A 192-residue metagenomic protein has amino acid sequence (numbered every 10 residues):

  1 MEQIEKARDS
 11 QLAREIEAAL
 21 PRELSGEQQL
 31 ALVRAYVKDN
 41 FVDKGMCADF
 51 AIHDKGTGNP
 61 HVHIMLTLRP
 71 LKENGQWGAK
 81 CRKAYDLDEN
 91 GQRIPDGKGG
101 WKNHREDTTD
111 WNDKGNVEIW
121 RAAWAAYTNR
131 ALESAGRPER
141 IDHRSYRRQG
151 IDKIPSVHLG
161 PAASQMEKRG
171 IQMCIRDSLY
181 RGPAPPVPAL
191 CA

Functional and structural regions predicted by a protein language model:
M1-E2, K6, I52-P60, T67-Q172 (+2 more regions): Single-stranded nucleic-acid nicking/binding segments centered on His-rich, glycine/basic loops
E2-E27, A31: Active-site acidic/histidine clusters and adjacent loop/turn architecture that either coordinate catalytic ions
Q11, F41-D43, T57: A cross-taxa feature marking solvent-exposed loop/turn segments within ectodomains of secreted and single-pass membrane
L20-C47, A123, Y127: A short, contiguous, amphipathic alpha-helix enriched in charged residues
Q28, N59, G182: Residues that form or flank phosphate/diphosphate-binding pockets in enzymes that use nucleotide phosphates
Q29, A35-Y36, F50, V62 (+1 more regions): Mobile, glycine-rich extracellular loop/lid and propeptide segments that shape or gate substrate/ligand access
K44-A48, N59-V62: Short glycine-/polar-rich loops that comprise or flank the Walker A/P-loop and associated switch/sensor motifs
G182-P188: Compositionally biased, low-complexity flexible segments
